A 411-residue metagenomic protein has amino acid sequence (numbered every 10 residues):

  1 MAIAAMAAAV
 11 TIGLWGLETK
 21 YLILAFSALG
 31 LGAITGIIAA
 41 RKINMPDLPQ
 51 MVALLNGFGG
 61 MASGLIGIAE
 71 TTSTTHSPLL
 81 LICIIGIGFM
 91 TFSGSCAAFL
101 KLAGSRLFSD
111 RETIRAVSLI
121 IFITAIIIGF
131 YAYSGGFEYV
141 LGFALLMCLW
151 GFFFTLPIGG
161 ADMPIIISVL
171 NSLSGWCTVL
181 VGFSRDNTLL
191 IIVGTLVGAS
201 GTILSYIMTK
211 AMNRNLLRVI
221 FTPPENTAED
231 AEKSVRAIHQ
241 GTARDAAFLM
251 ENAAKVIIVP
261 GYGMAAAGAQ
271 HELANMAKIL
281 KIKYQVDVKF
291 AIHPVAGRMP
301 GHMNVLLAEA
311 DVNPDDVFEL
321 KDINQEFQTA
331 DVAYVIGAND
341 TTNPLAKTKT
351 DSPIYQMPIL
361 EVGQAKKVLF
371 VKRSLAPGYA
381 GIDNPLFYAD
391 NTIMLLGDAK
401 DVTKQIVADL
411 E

Functional and structural regions predicted by a protein language model:
M1-A5, A25-S27, D47-G59, L107-I120 (+1 more regions): Cytoplasmic-side transmembrane-helix entry/capping segments in multi-pass membrane proteins
A4-A9, G13, L24, A28-G32 (+9 more regions): Alpha-helical transmembrane segments in multi-pass membrane proteins
I12-F26, I38-P49, G64-S77, Y133-G135: Transmembrane alpha-helix boundary signature
E18-A33, S77-F92, S134-L146: Structural signature of hydrophobic alpha-helical transmembrane segments
A33-V52, S95-F108, W150-M163, S205-T209: C-terminal ends of transmembrane helices
I68-T75, Y133-Y139, G160, I165 (+1 more regions): Transmembrane helix-loop junctions at the membrane interface of multipass transporters and ion channels
L196-A253: Membrane-interfacial segments at transmembrane helix termini in multi-pass membrane proteins
S234-E411: Structured cytosolic domains appended to multi-pass membrane proteins
